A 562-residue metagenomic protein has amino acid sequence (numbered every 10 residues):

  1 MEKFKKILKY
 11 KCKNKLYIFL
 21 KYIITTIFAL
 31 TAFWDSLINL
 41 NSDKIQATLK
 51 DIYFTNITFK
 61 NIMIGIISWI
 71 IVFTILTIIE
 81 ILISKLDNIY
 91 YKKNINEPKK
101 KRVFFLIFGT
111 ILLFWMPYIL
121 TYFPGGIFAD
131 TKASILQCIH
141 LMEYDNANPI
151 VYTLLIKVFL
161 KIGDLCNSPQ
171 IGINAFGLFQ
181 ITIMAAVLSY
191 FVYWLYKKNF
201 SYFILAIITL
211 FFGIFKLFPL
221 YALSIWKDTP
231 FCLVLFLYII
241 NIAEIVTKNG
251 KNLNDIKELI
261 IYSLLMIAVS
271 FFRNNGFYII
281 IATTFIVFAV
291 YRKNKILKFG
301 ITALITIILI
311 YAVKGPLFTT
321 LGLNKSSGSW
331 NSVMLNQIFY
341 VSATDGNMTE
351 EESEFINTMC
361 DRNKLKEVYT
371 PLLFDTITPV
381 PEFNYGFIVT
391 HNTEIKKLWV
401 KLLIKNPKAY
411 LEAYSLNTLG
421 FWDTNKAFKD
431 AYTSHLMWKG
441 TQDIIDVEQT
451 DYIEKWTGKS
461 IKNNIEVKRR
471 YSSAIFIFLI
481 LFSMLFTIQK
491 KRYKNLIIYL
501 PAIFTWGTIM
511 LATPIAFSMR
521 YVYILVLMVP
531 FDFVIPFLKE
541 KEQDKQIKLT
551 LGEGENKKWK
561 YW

Functional and structural regions predicted by a protein language model:
M1-A32, T55-W115, E540-K548, E553: Start-transfer (signal-anchor) and selected internal transmembrane alpha helices of multi-pass inner/ER membrane
K60-I62, I150-L154, L165-A186: Loop-to-helix entry region of an early transmembrane alpha helix in multi-pass inner-membrane enzymes
T74, L178-N199, L237: Transmembrane-helix motifs of polytopic, lipid-linked glycan transferases
K101-L106, F191-I214, C232-L233: Transmembrane-helix signature of polytopic, membrane-embedded enzymes that assemble or transfer cell-envelope glycans
Y122-S134, E143-F159, G163-I171, I524: Extracytoplasmic catalytic/substrate-binding loops of multi-pass membrane glycan-assembly enzymes
I171-A175, L416-Y499: Membrane-interface anchor segments at the N-terminal boundary of transmembrane helices in multi-pass membrane enzymes
E258-R273, T284-F285, A303-I310: Membrane-interface alpha helices of multi-pass inner-membrane proteins
G322-V447: Membrane-proximal stem/loop segments at transmembrane-domain junctions that anchor or position
